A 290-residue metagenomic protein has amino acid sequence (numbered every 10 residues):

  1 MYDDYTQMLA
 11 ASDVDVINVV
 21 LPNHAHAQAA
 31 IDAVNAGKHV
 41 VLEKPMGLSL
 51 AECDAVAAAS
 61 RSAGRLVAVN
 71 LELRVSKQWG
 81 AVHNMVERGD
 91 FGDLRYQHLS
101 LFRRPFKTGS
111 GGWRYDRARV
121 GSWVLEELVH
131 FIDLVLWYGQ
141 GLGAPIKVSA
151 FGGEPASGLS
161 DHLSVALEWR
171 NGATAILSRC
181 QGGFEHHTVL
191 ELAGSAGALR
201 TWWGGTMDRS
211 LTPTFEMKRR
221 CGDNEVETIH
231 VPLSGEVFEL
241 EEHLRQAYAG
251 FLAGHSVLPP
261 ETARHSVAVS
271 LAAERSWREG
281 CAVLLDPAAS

Functional and structural regions predicted by a protein language model:
M1-A59: Beta-loop-alpha module in the N-terminal Rossmann-like domain of NAD(P)-dependent dehydrogenases, especially those
V16-L21, D54, R170, Q246-S290: C-terminal helix-rich "cap/oligomerization" subdomain common to oxidoreductases
L42-E43, V67-V69, T201: Hydrophobic residues in well-ordered beta-strands that form the structural core
A55-E72, D93-Q97: Rossmann-fold dehydrogenase core element
L73-S157, G280: Predominantly a Rossmann-like dinucleotide-binding segment in NAD(P)-dependent oxidoreductases
I132-D208, E241-H255, L271-A272, A289-S290: Contiguous beta-strand/loop segments that form the cofactor/metal-binding neighborhood of enzyme cores
V231-R245, E261: Active-site loop of classical SDR/Rossmann-like NAD(P)-dependent oxidoreductases, centered on the catalytic Tyr-X3-Lys
